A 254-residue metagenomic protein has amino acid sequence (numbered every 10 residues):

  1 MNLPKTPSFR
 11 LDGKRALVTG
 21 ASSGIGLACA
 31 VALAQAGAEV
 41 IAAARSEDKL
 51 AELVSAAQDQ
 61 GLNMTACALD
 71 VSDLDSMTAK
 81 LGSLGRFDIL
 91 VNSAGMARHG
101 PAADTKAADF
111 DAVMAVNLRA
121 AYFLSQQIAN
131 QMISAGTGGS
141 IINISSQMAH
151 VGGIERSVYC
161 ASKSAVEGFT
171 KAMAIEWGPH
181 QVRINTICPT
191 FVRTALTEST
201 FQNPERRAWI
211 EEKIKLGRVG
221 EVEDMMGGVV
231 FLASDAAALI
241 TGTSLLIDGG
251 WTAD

Functional and structural regions predicted by a protein language model:
R15, S22-G24: Conserved glycine-rich cofactor-binding loop
V91, G178, R183, I240-G242: Short, small/polar-rich loop/turn modules that mediate ligand/substrate recognition or access, typified
P101-A102, K106-M114, I210: Substrate-binding pocket helix/loop in short-chain dehydrogenase/reductase
Y122, R218-I247, T252-A253: C-terminal substrate-recognition "lid" of short-chain dehydrogenase/reductases
S125, S162, T170: Active-site helix of classical SDR
N130, I175-P179, A238: Alpha-helical segment proximal to the catalytic Tyr-Lys
S146: Residue(s) in the substrate-gating loop at a strand-loop-helix junction that position the organic substrate next
